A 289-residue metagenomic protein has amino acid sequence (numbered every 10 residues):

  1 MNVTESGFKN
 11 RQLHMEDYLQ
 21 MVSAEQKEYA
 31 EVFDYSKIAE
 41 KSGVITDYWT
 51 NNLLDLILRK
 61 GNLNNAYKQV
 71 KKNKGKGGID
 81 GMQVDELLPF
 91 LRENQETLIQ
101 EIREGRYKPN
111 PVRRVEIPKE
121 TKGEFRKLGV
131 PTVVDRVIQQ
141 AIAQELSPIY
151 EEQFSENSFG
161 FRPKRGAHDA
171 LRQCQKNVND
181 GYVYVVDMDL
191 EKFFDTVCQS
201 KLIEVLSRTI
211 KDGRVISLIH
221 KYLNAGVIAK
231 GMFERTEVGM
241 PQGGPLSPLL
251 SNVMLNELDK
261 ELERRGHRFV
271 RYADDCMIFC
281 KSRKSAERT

Functional and structural regions predicted by a protein language model:
M1-R92: Non-catalytic, polymerase-adjacent accessory regions of viral genome-replication enzymes
D55-L58, K72, K76, S147 (+3 more regions): Amphipathic alpha-helical interaction elements
A66-V70, A141, L218-L223: Short alpha-helical scaffolding segments that buttress acidic/His motifs in well-ordered protein cores
G75, L91-Q95, L146, Y150 (+2 more regions): Short alpha-helix boundary/capping elements
G77, G81-K119: Phosphate/adenylate-binding "loop-and-lid" substructures adjacent to NTP/NAD/dNTP-binding pockets in NTP-dependent
E101-E116, E124, Q153-T289: Conserved polymerase palm-domain catalytic core
P118-E120, L128-V134, Q175-N177: Short, charge-rich binding segments
L128-E145, E152: Hydrophobic alpha-helical hairpins/lids featuring a short glycine-rich hinge
